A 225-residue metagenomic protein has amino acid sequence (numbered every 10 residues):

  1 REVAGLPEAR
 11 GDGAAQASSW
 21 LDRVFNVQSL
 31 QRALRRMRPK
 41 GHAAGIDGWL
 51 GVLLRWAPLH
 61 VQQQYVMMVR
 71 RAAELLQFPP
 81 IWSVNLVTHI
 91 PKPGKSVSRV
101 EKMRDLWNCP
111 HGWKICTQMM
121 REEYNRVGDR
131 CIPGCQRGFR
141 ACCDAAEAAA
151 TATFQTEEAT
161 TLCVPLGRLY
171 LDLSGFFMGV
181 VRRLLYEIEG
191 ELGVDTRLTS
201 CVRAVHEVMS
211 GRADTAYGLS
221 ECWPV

Functional and structural regions predicted by a protein language model:
V3-V225: Conserved pre-catalytic core of RNA-dependent polymerases
